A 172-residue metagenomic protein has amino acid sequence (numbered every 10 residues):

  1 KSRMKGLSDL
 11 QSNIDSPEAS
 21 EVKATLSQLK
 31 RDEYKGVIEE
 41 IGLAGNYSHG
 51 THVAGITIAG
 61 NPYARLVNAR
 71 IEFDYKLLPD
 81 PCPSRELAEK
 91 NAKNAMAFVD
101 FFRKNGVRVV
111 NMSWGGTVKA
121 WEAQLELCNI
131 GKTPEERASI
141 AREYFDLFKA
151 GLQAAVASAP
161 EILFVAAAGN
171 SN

Functional and structural regions predicted by a protein language model:
K1-K90, N105, A159: Subtilisin-like serine protease catalytic core
E40, S48, D74-N172: Substrate-binding/access-modulating region of protease and related hydrolase catalytic domains
